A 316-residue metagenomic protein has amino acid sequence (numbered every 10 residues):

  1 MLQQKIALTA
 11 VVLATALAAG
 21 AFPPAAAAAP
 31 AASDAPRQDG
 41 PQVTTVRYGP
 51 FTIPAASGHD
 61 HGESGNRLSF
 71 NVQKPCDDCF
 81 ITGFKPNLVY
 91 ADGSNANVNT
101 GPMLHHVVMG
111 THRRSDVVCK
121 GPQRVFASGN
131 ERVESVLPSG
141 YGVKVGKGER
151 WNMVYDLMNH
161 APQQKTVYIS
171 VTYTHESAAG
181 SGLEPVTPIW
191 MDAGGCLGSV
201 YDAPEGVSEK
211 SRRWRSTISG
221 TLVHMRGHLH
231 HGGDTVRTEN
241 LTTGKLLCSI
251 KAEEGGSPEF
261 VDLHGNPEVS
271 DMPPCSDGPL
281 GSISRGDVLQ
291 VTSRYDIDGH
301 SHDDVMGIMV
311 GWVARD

Functional and structural regions predicted by a protein language model:
M1-A29: Secretory targeting and sorting signals
A31-S219, R226-D316: Beta-strand-centric surfaces of beta-sandwich/beta-rich domains
